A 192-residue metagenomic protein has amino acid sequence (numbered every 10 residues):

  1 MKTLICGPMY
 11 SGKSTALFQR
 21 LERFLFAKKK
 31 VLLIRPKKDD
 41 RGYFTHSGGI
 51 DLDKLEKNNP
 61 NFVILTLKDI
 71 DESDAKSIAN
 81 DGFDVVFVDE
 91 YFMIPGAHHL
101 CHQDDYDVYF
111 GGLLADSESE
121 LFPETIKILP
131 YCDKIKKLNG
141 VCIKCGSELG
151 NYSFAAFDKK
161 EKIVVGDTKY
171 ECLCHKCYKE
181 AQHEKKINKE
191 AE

Functional and structural regions predicted by a protein language model:
M1-A75, D116-K127, G140, Y152 (+2 more regions): Conserved P-loop
L4, V85-F87, Y109: Structural motif
K29-K30, D107, K134: Residues at the starts of beta-strands that form the adenosine-phosphate
D89-Y91, G112: Walker B catalytic acidic pair
F92-G96, S117: Catalytic P-loop NTPase motifs of RecA-like helicase/translocase cores
H102-E124: Sensor-1/coupling segment of RecA-like P-loop NTPase cores
K134-I143: Conserved AAA+ ATPase "SRH/arginine-finger" region at the nucleotide-binding site
K144-S147, K176: Short, cysteine/histidine-rich loop/knuckle motifs that typically chelate Zn2+
